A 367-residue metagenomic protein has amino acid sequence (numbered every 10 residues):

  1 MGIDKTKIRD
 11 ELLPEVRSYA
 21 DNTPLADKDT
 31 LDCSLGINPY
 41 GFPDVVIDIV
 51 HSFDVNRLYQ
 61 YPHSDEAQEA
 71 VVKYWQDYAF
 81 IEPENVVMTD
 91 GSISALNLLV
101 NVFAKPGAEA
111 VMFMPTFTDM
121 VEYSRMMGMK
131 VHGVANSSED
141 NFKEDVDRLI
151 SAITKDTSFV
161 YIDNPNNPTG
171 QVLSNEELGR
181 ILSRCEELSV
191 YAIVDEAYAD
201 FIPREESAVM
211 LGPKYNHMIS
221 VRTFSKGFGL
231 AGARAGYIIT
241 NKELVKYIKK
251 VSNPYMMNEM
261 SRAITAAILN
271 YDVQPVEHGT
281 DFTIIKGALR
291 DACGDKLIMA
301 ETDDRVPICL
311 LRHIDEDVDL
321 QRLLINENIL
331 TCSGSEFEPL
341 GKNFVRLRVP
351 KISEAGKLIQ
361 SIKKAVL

Functional and structural regions predicted by a protein language model:
G2-G91, L98, L367: N-terminal small-domain helix-loop-helix segment of the aminotransferase-like
I8, M88, I219-T283, V366: Conserved core segment of the aminotransferase class I/II
S34, T240, L310-D315, E327-L367: Conserved PLP-binding active-site segment of the aspartate aminotransferase-like
V102-I162: PLP-dependent aminotransferase-like
M127, E187-L188, Y215-N216, E327: Helix C-cap/helix->beta junction micro-motif
S138-D200: Active-site phosphate-binding strand-loop segment of PLP-dependent enzymes
F282-R290, M299-R312, F337-L340: Conserved glycine-rich beta-strand-loop-beta hairpin in the small C-terminal domain of fold type I
